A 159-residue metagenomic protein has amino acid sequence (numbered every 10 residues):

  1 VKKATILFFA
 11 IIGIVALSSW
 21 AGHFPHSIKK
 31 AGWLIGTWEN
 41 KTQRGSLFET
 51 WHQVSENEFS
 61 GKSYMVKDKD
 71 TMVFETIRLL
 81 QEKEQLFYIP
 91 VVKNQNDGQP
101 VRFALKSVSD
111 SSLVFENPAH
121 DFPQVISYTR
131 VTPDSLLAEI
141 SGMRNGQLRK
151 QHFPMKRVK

Functional and structural regions predicted by a protein language model:
V1-I6, K159: Short, Lys/Arg-enriched, disordered terminal segments
A4-I14: Sec-dependent N-terminal signal peptides
G13-S27: Bacterial Sec-dependent signal peptides at the C-terminal "C-region" and cleavage site
W20, P100, D110, R130 (+1 more regions): Edge beta-strand at a domain terminus
H23-T37, L80: N-terminal helix-cap/turn-to-beta initiation motif at the start of protein domains
K41, G45-A119: Central antiparallel beta-sheet cores of small beta-barrel/beta-sandwich binding domains
I126-Y128: Exposed beta-sheet edge/beta-hairpin loop segments within beta-rich domains
